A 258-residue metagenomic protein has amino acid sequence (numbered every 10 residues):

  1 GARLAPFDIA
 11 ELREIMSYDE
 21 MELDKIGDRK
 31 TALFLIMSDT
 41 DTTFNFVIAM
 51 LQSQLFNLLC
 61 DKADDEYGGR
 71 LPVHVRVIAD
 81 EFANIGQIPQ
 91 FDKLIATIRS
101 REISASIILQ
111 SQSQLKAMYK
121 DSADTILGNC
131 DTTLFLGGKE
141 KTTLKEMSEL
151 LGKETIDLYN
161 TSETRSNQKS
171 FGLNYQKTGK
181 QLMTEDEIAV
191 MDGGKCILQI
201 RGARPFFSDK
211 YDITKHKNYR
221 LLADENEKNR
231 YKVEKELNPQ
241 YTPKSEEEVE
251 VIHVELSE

Functional and structural regions predicted by a protein language model:
G1-I103, M118, G128, T178 (+3 more regions): P-loop NTPase motor domains
I95-I197: Conserved ATP-driven motor cores of ASCE-family P-loop NTPases powering translocation/secretion/packaging/pilus
